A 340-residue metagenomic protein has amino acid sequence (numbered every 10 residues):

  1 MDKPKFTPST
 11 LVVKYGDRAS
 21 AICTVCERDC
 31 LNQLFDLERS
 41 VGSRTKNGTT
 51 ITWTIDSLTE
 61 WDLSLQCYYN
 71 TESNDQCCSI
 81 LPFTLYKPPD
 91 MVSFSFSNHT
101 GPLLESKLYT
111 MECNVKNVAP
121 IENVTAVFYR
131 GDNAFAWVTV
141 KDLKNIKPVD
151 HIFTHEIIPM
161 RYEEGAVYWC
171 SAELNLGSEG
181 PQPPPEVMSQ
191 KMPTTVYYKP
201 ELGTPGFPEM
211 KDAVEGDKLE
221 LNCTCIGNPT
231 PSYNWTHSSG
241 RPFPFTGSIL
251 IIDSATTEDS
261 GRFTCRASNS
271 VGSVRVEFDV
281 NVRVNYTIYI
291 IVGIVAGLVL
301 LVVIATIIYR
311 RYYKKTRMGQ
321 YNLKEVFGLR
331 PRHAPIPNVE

Functional and structural regions predicted by a protein language model:
M1-I80, F96-T100, E112, K116-A119: N-terminal "mature ectodomain cap" immediately after the signal peptide in secreted/cell-surface glycoproteins
M1-T7, P88-H99, Y198-P208: Proline-enriched interdomain boundary motifs that mark the N-terminal boundary and often initiate the first structured
D17-T24, L108-N114, D212, D217-G227: A short beta-strand segment in extracellular, disulfide-stabilized domains
E27-R39, N117-D132, C225-S239: Solvent-exposed loop segments of extracellular immunoglobulin-like
W61-T71, Y109-M111, V124, E164-S178 (+3 more regions): Conserved Ig-like domain signature around the intradomain disulfide
Q66-P88, V167-Y198, R266-N285: Extracellular/luminal immunoglobulin-like beta-sandwich modules
Y289-R317: Single-pass type I membrane-protein transmembrane alpha-helix
K314-E340: Cytosolic C-terminal tails of single-pass type I membrane
